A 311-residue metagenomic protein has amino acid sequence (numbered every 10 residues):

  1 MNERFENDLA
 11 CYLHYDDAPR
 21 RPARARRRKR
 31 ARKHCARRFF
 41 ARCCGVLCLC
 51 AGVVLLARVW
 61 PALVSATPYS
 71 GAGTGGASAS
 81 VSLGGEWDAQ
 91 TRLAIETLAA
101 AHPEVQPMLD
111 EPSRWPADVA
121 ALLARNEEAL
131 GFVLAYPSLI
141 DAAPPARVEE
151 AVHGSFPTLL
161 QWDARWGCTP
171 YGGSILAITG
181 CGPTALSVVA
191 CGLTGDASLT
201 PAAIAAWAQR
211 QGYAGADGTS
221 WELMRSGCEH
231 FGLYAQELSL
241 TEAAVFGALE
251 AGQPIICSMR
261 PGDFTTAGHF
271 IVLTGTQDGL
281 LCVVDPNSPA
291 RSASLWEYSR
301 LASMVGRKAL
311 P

Functional and structural regions predicted by a protein language model:
N2-E6, Y15, A25-R27, C50-G75 (+5 more regions): Conserved active-site-adjacent core of cysteine acyl-enzyme catalytic domains
Y12-C35: Terminal targeting segments of Actinobacterial cell-envelope proteins
D17-R20, C35, F39-C43, C50-A208 (+1 more regions): Active-site-adjacent structural segments surrounding the nucleophilic cysteine of cysteine proteases and isopeptidases
A36-F40, C44-G45, P157, I178 (+4 more regions): Mixed-charge, polar/low-complexity N-terminal
